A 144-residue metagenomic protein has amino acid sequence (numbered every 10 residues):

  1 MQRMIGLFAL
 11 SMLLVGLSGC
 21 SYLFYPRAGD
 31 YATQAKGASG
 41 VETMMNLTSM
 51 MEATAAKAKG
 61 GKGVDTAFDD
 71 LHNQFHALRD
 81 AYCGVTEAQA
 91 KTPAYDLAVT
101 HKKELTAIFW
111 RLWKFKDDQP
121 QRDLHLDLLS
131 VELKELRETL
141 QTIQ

Functional and structural regions predicted by a protein language model:
M1-F8: Bacterial N-terminal signal peptides that target proteins for export
F8-G16: Bacterial N-terminal signal peptides
L17-C20, D80: Mature extracytoplasmic/luminal segments of secretory-pathway proteins
C20-N73: Immediate post-signal-peptide N-terminus of mature secreted/exported proteins
A53-K57, A81, A88, R111 (+1 more regions): Amphipathic, soluble alpha-helical interaction motifs
D70-H125, E132: Long, amphipathic, charge-rich alpha-helical segments that form helical bundles/coiled-coils
L129-Q144: Short, low-complexity, Pro/Ser/Thr/Gly-rich segments in the mature regions of secreted, periplasmic
